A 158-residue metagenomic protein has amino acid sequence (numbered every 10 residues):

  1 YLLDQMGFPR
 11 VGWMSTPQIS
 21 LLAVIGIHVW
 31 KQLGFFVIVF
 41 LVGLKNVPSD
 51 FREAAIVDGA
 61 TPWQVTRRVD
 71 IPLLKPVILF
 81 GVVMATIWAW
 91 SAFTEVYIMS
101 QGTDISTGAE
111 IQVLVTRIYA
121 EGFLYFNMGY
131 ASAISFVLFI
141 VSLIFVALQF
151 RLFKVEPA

Functional and structural regions predicted by a protein language model:
Y1-V29, T94-Q112: Membrane-interfacial helix termini and adjacent extracytoplasmic/periplasmic loops of multi-pass transporters
Q18-V29, F40, P62-I71, K75 (+3 more regions): Alpha-helical membrane-protein architecture signal
G26, L79, V83, A133-I140: Hydrophobic residues within alpha-helical transmembrane segments of multi-pass solute transporters/permease subunits
H28-V29, N46, L73, A85 (+1 more regions): Residue-level recognition of pore/gate-forming positions within transmembrane alpha-helices of multi-pass
Q32-F35, W90-F139, L143: Interhelical loop and adjacent transmembrane-helix boundary motif in polytopic membrane transport permeases
F35-F36, F40, P72, P76-A92 (+1 more regions): Hydrophobic alpha-helical transmembrane segments in multi-pass membrane proteins
I38-I78, R151-A158: Intracellular coupling helices
L41-S49, L124-A158: C-terminal transmembrane helix and the adjacent membrane-cytosol boundary/short C-terminal tail of inner/organellar
